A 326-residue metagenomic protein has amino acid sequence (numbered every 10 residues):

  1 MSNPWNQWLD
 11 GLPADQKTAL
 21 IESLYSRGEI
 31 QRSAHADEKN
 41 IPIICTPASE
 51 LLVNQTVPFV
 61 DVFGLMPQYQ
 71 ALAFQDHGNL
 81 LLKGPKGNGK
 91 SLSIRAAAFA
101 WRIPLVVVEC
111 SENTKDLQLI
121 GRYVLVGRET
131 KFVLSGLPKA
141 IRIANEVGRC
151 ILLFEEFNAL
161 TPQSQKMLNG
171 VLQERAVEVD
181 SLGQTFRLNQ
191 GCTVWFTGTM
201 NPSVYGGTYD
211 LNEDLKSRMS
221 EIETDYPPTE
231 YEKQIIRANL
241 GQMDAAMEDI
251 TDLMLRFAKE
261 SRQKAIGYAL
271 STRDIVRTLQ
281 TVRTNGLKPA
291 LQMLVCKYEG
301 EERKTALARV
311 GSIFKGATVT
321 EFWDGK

Functional and structural regions predicted by a protein language model:
N3-E248, D252, G316: AAA+ P-loop NTPase catalytic core and its hallmark functional loops
P13-L20, G286, E299-E302: Intrinsically disordered, low-complexity coil/linker segments enriched for acidic/polar and small residues
I103, D252-S261, E321-K326: Short flexible/disordered coil segments
K233-E299: Conserved AAA+ ATPase small/helical "lid" subdomain
K288-K326: C-terminal engagement/docking regions of AAA+ P-loop ATPases
